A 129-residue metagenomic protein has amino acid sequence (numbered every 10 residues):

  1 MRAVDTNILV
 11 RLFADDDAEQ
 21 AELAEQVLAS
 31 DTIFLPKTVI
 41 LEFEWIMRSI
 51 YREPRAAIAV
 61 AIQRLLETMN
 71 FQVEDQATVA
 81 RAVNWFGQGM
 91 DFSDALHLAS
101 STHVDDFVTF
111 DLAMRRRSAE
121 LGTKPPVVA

Functional and structural regions predicted by a protein language model:
M1, L98-A129: Acidic, PIN/NYN-like endoribonuclease modules and their adjacent C-terminal/linker elements
M1-L35, I50-V60, T123-A129: Short, well-structured N-terminal submotif of metal-dependent ribonuclease cores
V4, L35, V73, F92-A95 (+1 more regions): Short beta-strand scaffold positions
I8, V39, T78, L96-H97 (+1 more regions): Alpha-helix capping/helix-boundary segments
R11-L12, I46, R117-S118: Residues that scaffold the ATP/ADP-binding catalytic core of kinase and kinase-like folds
K37, V60-G87: Acidic catalytic patch
K37-W45: Short, conserved active-site loops that position catalytic residues or coordinate cofactors/metal ions across diverse
E44, R48, Q63-L66, V83 (+1 more regions): Amphipathic alpha-helical segments within well-ordered protein domains
